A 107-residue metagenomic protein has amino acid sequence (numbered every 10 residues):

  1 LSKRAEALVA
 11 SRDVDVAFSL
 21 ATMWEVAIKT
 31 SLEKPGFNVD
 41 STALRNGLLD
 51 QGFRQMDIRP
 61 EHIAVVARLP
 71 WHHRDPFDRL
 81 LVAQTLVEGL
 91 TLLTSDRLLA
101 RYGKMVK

Functional and structural regions predicted by a protein language model:
L1-S19, E33-N46, D50, E88 (+1 more regions): Short, well-structured N-terminal submotif of metal-dependent ribonuclease cores
V26: Phosphate/NTP-binding elements of NTP-utilizing enzymes
G36-T42, D50-L98: Active-site neighborhoods of divalent-metal-dependent phosphate/nucleic-acid chemistry enzymes
G103-K107: Active-site regions of enzymes building and remodeling cell-envelope glycoconjugates
